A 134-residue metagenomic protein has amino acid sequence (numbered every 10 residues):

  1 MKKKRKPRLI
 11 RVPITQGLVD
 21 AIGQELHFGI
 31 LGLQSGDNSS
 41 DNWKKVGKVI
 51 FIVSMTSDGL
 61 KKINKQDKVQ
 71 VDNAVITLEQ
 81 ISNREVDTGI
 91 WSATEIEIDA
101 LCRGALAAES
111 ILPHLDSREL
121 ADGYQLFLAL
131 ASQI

Functional and structural regions predicted by a protein language model:
M1: BZIP DNA-binding basic region
R5-K61: Short terminal alpha-helical segments
T15, Q24-L26, W43-V46, V71-A74 (+2 more regions): Short amphipathic alpha-helical segments that mediate assembly, nucleic-acid/protein binding, or membrane association
V19, G23-F28, D41, N64-V69 (+2 more regions): Short, Lys/Arg-enriched charge-dense amphipathic segments
L33-K48, V86-R103: Short, low-complexity cationic-aromatic patches
K48-I81, A107-Q125: Extended intrinsically disordered, low-complexity coil regions enriched in Ser, Thr, Gly, Ala and often Pro
W91-I134: Amphipathic alpha-helical binding modules
